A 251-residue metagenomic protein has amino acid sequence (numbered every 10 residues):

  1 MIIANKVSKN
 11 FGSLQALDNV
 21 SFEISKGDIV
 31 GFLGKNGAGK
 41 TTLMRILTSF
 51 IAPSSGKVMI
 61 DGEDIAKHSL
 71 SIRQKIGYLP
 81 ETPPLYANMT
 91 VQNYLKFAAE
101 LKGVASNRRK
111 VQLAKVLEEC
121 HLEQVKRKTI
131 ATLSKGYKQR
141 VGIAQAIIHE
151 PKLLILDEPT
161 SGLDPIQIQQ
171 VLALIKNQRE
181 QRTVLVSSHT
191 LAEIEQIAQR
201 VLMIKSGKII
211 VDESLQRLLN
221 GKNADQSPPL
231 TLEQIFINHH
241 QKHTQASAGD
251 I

Functional and structural regions predicted by a protein language model:
T48: Helix-to-loop junction immediately C-terminal to a conserved catalytic motif
G56-K67, S71-I72: Conserved ABC transporter NBD signature motif
K96, E100, N107-V125: Conserved ABC ATPase "signature" region
I148-K152: A short, proline-enriched helix->beta-strand linker immediately N-terminal to the Walker B motif in ABC-type P-loop
L154-E158: Catalytic Walker B motif of ABC-type/P-loop ATPase nucleotide-binding domains
D212-E213: ABC ATPase "signature
